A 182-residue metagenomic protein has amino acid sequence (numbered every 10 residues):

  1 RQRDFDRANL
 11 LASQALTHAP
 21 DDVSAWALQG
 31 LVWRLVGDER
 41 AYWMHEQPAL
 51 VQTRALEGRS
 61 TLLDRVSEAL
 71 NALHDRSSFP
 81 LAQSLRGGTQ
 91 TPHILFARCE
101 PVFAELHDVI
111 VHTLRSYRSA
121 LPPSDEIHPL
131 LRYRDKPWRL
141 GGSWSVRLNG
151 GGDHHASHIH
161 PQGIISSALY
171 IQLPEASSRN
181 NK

Functional and structural regions predicted by a protein language model:
R1-G37: Alpha-helical protein-protein interaction scaffolds
D4, A8, A55, C99 (+1 more regions): Proteins with a high burden of low-complexity, intrinsically disordered sequence enriched in S/T/G/P/A and R, requiring
D38-R132: Non-heme Fe(II)/2-oxoglutarate
D108-V111, R115-K182: Catalytic core of non-heme Fe(II) oxygenases with the double-stranded beta-helix
